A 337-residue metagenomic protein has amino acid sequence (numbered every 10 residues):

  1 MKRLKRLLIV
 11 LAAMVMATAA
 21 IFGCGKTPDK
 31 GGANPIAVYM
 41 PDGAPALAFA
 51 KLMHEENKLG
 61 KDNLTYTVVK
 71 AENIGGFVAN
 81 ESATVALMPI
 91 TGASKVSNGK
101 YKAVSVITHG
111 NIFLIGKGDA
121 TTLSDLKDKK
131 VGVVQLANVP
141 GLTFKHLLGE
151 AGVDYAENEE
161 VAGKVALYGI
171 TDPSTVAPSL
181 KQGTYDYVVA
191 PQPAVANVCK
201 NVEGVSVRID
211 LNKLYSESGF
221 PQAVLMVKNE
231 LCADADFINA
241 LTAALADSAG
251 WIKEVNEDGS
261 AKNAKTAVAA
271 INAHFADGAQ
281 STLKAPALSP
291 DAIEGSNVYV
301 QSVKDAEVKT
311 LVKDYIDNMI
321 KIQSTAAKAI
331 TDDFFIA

Functional and structural regions predicted by a protein language model:
M1-P35, N63: Short, low-complexity disordered leader/linker segments with a strong preference for bacterial N-terminal type II
D29-Y168, D186-Q192, S206-I209: Short, glycine-/small- and polar/acidic-enriched structural segments that line small-molecule recognition paths
L47-H54, G76, S94, S124 (+11 more regions): Solvent-exposed, polar/charged alpha-helical surfaces in well-ordered, non-transmembrane soluble domains, broadly
H54, K58, A79, N98 (+9 more regions): Sec-exported extracytoplasmic/periplasmic mature domains
H54, L59-K61, K213-S218, V298-K309: Short, solvent-exposed loop/beta-turn-alpha elements that line the ligand-binding surface or hinge of extracytoplasmic
I90-T91, K164, Y168-A270: Pocket-lining segment of extracytoplasmic ligand-binding domains
A190, I320-A337: Long, low-complexity C-terminal extensions of enzymes
A233-I322: Secondary-structure end/capping motifs
